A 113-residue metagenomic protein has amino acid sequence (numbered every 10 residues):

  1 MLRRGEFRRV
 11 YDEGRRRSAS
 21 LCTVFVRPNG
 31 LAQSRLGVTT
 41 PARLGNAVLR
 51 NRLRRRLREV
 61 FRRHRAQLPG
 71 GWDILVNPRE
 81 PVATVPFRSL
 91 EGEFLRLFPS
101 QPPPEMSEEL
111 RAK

Functional and structural regions predicted by a protein language model:
M1-K113: Positively charged, solvent-exposed patches that mediate nucleic-acid binding
